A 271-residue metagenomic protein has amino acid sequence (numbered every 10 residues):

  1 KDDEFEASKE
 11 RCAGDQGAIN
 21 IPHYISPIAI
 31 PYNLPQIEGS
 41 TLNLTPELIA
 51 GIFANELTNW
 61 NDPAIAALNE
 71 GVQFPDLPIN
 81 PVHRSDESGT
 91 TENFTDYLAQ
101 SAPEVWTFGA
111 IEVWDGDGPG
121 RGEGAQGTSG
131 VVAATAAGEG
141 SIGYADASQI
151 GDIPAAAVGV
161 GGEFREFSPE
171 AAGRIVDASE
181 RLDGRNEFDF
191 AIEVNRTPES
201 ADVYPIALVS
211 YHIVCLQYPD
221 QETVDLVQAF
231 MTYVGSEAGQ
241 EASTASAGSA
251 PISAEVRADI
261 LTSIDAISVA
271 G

Functional and structural regions predicted by a protein language model:
K1-A66, T128, A145-G151: N-terminal segment of the mature folded domain
K1-F5, K9-R11, W106-Q240, T244-G271: Flexible, solvent-exposed loop/hinge segments that line or gate ligand/substrate-binding clefts
I19-I21, S40, P63-Q73, A201-V203 (+1 more regions): Surface-exposed acidic, glycine-flexible loop patches that form ligand/cofactor-binding and adhesion interfaces
N20-H23, A29-Y32, N80-H83, N93 (+2 more regions): Structural recognition of the beta-strand scaffold that forms the well-ordered cores of secreted hydrolase catalytic
Y24-S26, P75-L77, T90, G140 (+2 more regions): Residues that flank catalytic or metal-binding motifs in active/ligand-binding sites
S26, T45-L48, I52-E56, N61-A64 (+7 more regions): Stable alpha-helical elements in mature extracytoplasmic
P35-L42, N59, E87-T90, Q100 (+2 more regions): Short helix-loop capping/hinge motifs at secondary-structure junctions, enriched in acidic/polar residues
A67-R121: Ligand-binding cleft/hinge of the Venus flytrap
